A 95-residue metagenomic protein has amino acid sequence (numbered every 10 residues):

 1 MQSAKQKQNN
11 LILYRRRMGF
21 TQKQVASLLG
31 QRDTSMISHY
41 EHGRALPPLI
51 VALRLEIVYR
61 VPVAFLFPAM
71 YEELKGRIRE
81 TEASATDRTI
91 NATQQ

Functional and structural regions predicted by a protein language model:
M1-R17, N91-Q94: A short, Lys/Arg-rich alpha-helix, primarily the initiator
I12, K23, L49, L53: Residues within the helices of the helix-turn-helix
R15, A26-S27, E56: The alpha-helix within a helix-turn-helix
R16, G30, H42-R44, Y71: Residue-level detection of the helix-turn-helix DNA-binding "recognition helix"
G19-H39: Short alpha-helical DNA-recognition segment
S38-H39, I50, P68: Base-recognition residues in the alpha-helical recognition helix of bacterial helix-turn-helix
G43-I57: Short, basic-rich loop-to-helix N-cap that marks the start of a DNA-contacting helix
I57, A64-Q95: Short, charged recognition helix plus adjacent turn of helix-turn-helix-like nucleic-acid-binding domains
